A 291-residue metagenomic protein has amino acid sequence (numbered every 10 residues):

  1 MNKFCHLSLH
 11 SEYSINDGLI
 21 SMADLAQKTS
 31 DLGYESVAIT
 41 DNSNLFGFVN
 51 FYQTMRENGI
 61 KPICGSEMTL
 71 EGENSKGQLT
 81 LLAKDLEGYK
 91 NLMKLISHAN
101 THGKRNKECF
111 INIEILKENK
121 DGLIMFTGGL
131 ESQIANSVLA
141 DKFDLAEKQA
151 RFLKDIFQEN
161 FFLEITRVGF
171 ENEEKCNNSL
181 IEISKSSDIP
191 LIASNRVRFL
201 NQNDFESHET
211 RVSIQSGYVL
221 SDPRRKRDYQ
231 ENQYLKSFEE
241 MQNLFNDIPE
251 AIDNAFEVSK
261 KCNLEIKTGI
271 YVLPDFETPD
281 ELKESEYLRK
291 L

Functional and structural regions predicted by a protein language model:
M1-L291: Phosphodiester-processing cores and adjacent nucleic acid-binding clamps
